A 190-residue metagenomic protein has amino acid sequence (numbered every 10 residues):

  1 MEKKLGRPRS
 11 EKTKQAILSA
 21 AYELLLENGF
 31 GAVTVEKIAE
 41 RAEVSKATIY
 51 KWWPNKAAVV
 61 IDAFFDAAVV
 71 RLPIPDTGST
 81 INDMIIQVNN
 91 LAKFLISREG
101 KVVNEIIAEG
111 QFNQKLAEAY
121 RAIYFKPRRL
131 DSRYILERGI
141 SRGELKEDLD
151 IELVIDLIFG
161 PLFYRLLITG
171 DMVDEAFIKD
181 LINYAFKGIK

Functional and structural regions predicted by a protein language model:
M1-E2, N82, I86, K93 (+4 more regions): C-terminal peripheral helix-coil segments that are non-catalytic and often amphipathic
M1-N28, A32-R41, A58: Basic, helix-initiating cap at the start of DNA-binding domains
I17, A32, N55-V60, V70-R71 (+1 more regions): Short amphipathic alpha-helical segment with a characteristic S/N-K-E followed by hydrophobic residues
N28-F30, Y50-V60, F65: HTH DNA-binding helix-turn interface
L72-G100: Hydrophobic alpha-helical connector segments
K93-K101, K115-R142: Amphipathic alpha-helical packing segments from all-alpha helical-bundle domains
A119-Y124, S141-D156, E175: All-alpha amphipathic helical-bundle segments outside canonical DNA-binding/catalytic cores that form hydrophobic
